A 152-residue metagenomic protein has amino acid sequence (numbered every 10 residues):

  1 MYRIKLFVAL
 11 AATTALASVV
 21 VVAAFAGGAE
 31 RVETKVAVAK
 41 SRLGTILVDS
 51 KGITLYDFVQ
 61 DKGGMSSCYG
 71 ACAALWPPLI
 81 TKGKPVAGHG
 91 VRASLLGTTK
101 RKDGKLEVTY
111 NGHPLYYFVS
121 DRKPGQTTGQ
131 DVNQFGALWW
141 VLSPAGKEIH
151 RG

Functional and structural regions predicted by a protein language model:
Y2-L10, S18-G152: Compact beta-sheet-dominated domain cores in extracellular/mature segments
